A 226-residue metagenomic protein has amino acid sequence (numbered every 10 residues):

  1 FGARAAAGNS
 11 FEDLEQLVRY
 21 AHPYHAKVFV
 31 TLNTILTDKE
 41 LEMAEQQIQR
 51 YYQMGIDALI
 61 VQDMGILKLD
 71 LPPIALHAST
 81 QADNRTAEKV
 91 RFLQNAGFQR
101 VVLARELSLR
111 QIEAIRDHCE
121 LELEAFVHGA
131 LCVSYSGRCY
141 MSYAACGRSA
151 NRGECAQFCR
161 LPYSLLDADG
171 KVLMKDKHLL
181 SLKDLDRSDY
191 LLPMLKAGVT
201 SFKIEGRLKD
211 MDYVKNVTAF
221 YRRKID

Functional and structural regions predicted by a protein language model:
F1-N84, E88, L103, Q111-S201 (+1 more regions): Active-site pocket-lining/capping segments in soluble small-molecule metabolic enzymes
N95-F98, L107: Extended, well-folded interaction surfaces typified by the phenylalanyl-tRNA synthetase beta subunit core
